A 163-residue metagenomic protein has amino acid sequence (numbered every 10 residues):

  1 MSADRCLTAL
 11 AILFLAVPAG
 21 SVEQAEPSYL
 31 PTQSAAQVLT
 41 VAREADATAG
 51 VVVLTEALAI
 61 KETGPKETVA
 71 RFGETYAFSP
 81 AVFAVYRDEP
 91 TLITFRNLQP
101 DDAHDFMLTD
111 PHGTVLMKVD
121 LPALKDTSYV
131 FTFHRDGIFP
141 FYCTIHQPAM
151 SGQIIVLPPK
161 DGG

Functional and structural regions predicted by a protein language model:
M1-L7: Bacterial N-terminal signal peptides that target proteins for export
T8-V17: Bacterial N-terminal signal peptides
V22-S34, L39-V41, D46-I60, L121-G163: Extracellular/periplasmic metallocenter environments
T48, F78-P80, D88-P90, D101-A103 (+3 more regions): Extracytoplasmic
T55-P90: N-terminal edge beta-strand
P80-F83, L116-L121, Y129-V130: Beta-strand-rich interaction surfaces with strong enrichment in secreted/lumenal proteins
Y86, R96-L98, T132: Surface-exposed loop and edge beta-strand positions of immunoglobulin-like domains
T94-K125, S151-Q153: Histidine- and aromatic-enriched segments that form or immediately flank copper-ligand environments
